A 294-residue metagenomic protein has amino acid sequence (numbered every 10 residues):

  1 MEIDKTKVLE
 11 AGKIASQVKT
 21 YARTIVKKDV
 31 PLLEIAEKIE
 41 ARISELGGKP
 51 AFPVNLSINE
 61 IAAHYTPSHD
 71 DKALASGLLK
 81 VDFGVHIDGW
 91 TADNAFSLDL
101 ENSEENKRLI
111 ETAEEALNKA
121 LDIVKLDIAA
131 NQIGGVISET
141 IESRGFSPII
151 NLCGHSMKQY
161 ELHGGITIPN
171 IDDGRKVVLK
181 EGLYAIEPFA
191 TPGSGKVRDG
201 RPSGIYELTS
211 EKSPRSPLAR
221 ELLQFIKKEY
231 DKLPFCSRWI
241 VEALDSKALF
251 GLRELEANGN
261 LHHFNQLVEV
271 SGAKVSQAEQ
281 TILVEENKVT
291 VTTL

Functional and structural regions predicted by a protein language model:
M1-L294: Active-site neighborhoods and metal-handling regions in enzymes and metal-associated proteins
